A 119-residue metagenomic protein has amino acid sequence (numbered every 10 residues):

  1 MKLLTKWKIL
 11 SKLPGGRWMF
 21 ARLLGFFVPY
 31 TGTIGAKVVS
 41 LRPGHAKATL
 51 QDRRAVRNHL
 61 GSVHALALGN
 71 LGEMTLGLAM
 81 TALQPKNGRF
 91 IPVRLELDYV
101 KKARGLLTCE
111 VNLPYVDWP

Functional and structural regions predicted by a protein language model:
M1-P119: Terminal targeting signals and extreme-terminal segments of soluble enzymes
